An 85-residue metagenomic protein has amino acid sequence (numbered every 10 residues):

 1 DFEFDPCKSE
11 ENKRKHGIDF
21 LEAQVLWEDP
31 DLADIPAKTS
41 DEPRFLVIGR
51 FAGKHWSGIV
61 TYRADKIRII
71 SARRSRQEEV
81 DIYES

Functional and structural regions predicted by a protein language model:
D1-S85: Ribonuclease/tRNase effector modules and their secretory precursors
